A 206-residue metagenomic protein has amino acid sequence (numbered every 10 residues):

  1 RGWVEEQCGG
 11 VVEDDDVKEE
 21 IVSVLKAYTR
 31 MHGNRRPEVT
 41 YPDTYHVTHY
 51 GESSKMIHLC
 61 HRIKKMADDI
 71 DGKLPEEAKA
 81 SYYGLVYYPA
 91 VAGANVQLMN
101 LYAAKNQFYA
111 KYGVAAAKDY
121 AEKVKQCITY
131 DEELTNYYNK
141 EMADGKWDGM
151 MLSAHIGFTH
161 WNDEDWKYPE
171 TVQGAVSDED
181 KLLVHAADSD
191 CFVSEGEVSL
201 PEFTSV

Functional and structural regions predicted by a protein language model:
G2-S205: Catalytic domains of carbohydrate-active enzymes that cleave complex glycans
